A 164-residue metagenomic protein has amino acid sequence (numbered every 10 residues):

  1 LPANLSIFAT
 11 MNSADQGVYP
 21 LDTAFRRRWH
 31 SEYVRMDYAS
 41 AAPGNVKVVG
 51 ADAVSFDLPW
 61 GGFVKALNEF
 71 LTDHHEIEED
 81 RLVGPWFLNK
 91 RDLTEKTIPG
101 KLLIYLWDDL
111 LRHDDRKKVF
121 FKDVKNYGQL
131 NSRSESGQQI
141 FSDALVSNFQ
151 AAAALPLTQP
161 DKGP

Functional and structural regions predicted by a protein language model:
L1-P164: C-terminal regulatory/interaction module of P-loop NTP-utilizing enzymes
